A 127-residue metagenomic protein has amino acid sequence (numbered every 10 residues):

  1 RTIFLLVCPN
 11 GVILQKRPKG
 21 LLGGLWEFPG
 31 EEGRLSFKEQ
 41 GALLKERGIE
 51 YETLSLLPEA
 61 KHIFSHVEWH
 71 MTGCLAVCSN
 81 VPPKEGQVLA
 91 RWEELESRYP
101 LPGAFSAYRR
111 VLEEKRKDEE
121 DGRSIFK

Functional and structural regions predicted by a protein language model:
R1-K127: Intrinsically disordered, low-complexity, charged terminal extensions of DNA damage-control enzymes
